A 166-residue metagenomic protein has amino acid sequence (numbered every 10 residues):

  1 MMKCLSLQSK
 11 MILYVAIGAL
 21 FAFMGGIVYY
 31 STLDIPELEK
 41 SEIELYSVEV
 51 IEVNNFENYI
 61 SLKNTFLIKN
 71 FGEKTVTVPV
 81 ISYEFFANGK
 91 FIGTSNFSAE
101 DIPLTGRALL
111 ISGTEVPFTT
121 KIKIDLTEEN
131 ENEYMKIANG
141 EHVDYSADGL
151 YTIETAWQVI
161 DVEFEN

Functional and structural regions predicted by a protein language model:
M1-E57, A156-N166: Membrane engagement elements in two modes
Y46-E52, F66, D101-G106, N130-Y134: Short structured motifs
N58-T65, N139: Short, solvent-exposed loop/turn segments enriched in Ser/Thr/Gly
F66-G72: Asparagine-centered strand-capping/turn motif at beta-strand->loop junctions
K74-S82, T94-S95: Short, hydrophobic/aromatic beta-strand segments
G89-N130: Intrinsically disordered, low-complexity Pro/Gly/Ser/Thr-rich segments with frequent PxxP/GP/PP motifs and embedded
K123-N166: Terminal connector regions
